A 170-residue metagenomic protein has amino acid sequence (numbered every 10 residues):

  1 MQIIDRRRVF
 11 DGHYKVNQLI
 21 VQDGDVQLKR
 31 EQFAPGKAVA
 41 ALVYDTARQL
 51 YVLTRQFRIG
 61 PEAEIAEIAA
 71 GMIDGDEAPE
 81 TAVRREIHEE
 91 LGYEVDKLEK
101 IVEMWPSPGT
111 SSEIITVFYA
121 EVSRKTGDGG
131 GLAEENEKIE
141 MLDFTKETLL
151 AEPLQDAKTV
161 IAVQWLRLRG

Functional and structural regions predicted by a protein language model:
Q2, E94-I101: A short coil-to-beta-strand element that immediately follows conserved catalytic motifs
R7-L42, A47-R48: Acidic, metal-coordinating catalytic segment for phosphate/diphosphate chemistry, firing primarily on the Nudix
R7-V9, V102-S107: Short, solvent-exposed loop/turn elements at beta->coil junctions and helix N-caps that rim active or binding pockets
K15-V26, S107-G127: Active-site-adjacent beta-strand/loop module that shapes the phosphate/pyrophosphate-binding cleft
G24-D25, D45-R48, F57, A120-K125 (+2 more regions): Short loop segments at secondary-structure junctions
R30-F33, L42, A47-R85, G131-E135: Conserved Nudix-box catalytic region and its N-terminal flanking loop in Nudix hydrolases and closely related
E64, G75, P108, A133-G170: Nudix hydrolase/Nudix homology domain
E77-T81, E90-D96: Beta-rich strand-turn-strand
